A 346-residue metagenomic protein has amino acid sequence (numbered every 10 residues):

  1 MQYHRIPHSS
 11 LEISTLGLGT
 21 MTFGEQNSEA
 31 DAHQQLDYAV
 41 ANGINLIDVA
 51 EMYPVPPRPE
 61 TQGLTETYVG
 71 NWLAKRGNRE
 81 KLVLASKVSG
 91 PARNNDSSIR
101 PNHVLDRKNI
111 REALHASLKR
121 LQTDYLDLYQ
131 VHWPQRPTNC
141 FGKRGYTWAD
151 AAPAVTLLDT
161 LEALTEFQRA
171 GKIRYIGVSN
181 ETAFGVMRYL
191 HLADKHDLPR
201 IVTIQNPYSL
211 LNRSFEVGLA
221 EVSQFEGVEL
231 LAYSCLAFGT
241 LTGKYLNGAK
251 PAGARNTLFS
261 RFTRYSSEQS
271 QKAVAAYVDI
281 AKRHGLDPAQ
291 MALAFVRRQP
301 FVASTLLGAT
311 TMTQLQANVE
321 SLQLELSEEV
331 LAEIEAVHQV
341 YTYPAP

Functional and structural regions predicted by a protein language model:
M1-K87, R111, H115, D124: N-terminal binding-site loop/beta-alpha segment at the start of enzyme catalytic domains that lines or forms
Y3-R5, P134-A336, Y341: Beta/alpha (TIM)-barrel catalytic core signal, keyed to glycine-rich beta->alpha loops juxtaposed to Asp/Glu that bind
P7-G24, A85-P101, Q130, R136-R144: N-terminal small/glycine-rich loop or linker at the start of catalytic domains across soluble metabolic enzymes
T15, L46, Y125-L128, Y175 (+2 more regions): Residues at the N-termini of beta-strands
T20-A30, D96-K108, W148-V155: Active-site mouth loops of central-metabolism enzymes
A32, T65, I110, L114 (+3 more regions): Aromatic/hydrophobic pocket-lining residues that form the small-molecule binding cavity in soluble enzyme cores
Q35, K108-L118, T160-A163, Y277: Short, well-ordered amphipathic alpha-helical segments that serve as non-catalytic structural scaffolds within diverse
N94-Q130: Active-site gating/metal-coordination segments in enzymes
